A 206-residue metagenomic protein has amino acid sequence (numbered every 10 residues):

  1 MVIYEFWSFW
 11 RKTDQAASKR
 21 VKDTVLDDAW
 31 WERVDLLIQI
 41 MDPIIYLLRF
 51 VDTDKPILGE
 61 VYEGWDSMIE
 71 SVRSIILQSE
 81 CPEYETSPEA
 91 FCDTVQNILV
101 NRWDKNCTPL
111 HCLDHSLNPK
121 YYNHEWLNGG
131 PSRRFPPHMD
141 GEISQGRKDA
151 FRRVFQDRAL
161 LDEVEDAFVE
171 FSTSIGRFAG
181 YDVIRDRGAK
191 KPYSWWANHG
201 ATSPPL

Functional and structural regions predicted by a protein language model:
M1-L206: Short alpha-helical patches at protein termini and domain edges that function as localization/binding signals
